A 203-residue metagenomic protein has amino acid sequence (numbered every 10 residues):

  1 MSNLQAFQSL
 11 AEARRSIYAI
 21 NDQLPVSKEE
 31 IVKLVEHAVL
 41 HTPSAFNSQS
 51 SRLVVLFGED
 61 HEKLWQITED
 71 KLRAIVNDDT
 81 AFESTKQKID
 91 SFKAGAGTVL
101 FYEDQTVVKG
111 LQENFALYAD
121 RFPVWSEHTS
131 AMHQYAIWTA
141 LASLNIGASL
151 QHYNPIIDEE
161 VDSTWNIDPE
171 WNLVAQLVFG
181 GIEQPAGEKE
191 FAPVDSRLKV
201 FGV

Functional and structural regions predicted by a protein language model:
M1-G97, G202-V203: N-terminal amphipathic, basic helical "cap/leader" segment at the start of enzyme domains
S2-N3, F7-A11, S16-I17, N172-V203: C-terminal helix-cap and adjacent tail motif
A38-V39, Q105, F115-S163: Small-aliphatic-rich amphipathic alpha-helix that forms the alpha element of a beta-alpha
V55-F57, E103, G181: A general secondary-structure junction signal
R73, F101-A116: Acidic-glycine-rich active-site phosphate/pyrophosphate-binding loop
R73-D79, I89-S91, T164-K189: A glycine-rich helix N-cap at a beta->alpha junction
G95-T98, L144, A175: Generic beta-strand structural signal
G110-N114, E160, K189: A short secondary-structure junction signal
